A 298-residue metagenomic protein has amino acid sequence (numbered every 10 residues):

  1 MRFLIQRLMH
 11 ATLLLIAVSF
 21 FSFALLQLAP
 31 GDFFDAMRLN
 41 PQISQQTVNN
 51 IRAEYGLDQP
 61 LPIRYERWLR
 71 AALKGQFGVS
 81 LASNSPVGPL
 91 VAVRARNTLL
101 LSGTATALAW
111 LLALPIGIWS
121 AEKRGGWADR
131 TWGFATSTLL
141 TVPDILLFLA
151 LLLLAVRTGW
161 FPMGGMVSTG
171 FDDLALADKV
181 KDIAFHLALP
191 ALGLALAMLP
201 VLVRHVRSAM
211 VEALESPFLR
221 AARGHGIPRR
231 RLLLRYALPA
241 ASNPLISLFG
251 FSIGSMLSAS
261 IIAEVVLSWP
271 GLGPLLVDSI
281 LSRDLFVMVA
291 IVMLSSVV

Functional and structural regions predicted by a protein language model:
R2-F3, A95-A128, D144, W160 (+1 more regions): Alpha-helical transmembrane segments of integral membrane proteins, especially multi-pass inner/plasma-membrane
L8, T47, I51, L61-F77 (+9 more regions): Hydrophobic alpha-helical segments of integral membrane proteins, encompassing both true transmembrane helices
A11, S19, Q42, S137 (+4 more regions): Residue-level recognition of pore/gate-forming positions within transmembrane alpha-helices of multi-pass
T12-S22, N97, L101, V287: Helix-terminus/capping and membrane-interface signal
L15-E66, T158-V180: Hydrophobic alpha-helical transmembrane segments of membrane transport/permease proteins and related membrane-embedded
S22, L26, P30, F34 (+5 more regions): Membrane-water interface at transmembrane helix exits
S22-L28, R70, F134-G165, L192-L199: Membrane-water interface segments at the C-terminal ends of transmembrane alpha-helices in multi-pass inner-membrane
D58-L114: An internal, D/E-rich "acidic patch" concept
